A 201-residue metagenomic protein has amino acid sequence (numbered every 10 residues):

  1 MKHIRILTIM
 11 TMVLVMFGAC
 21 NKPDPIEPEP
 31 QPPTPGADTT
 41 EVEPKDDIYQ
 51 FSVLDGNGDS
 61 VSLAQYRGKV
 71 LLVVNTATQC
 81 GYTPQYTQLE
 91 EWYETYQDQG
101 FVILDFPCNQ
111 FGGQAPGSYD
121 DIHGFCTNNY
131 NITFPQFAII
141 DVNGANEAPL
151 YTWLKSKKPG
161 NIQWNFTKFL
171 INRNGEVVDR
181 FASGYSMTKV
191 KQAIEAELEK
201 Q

Functional and structural regions predicted by a protein language model:
M1-L7: Bacterial N-terminal signal peptides that target proteins for export
M16-A19: C-terminal motif of bacterial Sec signal peptides marking the signal peptidase cleavage site
N21-P23: Bacterial signal peptide processing site
E29-A64: N-terminal "domain-start" segment that seeds a small globular fold
R67-L71, Q97-V102, Y130-P135, W164-F166 (+1 more regions): Loop/turn elements at helix/coil->beta-strand transitions in domains of secreted/extracellular proteins
Y82-E147: Structural microenvironment flanking redox-active thiols in thiol-disulfide oxidoreductases
P149-Q201: Thiol-/selenol-based redox modules, centered on thioredoxin-like and closely related oxidoreductase domains
